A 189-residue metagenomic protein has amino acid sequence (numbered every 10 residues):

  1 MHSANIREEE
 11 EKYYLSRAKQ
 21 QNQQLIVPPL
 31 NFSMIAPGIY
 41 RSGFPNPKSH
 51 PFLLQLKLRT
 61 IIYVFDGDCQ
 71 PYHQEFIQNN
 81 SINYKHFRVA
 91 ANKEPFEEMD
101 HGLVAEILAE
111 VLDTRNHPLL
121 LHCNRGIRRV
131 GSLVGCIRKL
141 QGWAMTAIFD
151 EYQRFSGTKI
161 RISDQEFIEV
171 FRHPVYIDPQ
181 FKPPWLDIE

Functional and structural regions predicted by a protein language model:
M1-L121, R125, S132-E189: Cys-dependent protein tyrosine phosphatase-like superfamily
